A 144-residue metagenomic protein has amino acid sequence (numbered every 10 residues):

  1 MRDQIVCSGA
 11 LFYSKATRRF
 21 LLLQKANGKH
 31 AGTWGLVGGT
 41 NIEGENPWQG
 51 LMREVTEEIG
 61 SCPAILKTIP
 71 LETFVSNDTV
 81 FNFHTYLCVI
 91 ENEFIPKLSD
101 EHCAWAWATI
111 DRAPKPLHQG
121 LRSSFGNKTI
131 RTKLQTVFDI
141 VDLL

Functional and structural regions predicted by a protein language model:
M1-L21: Conserved N-terminal beta-strand and adjoining loop/helix that marks the start of the Nudix/MutT-like hydrolase domain
I5-G9, V80-T85, H102: Short hydrophobic/aromatic beta-strand or adjacent loop that forms the aromatic wall/cage of a ligand/substrate-binding
F12, T85-V89, T109: Short, well-ordered beta-strand micro-motif
T17-E57, S61: Conserved Nudix-box catalytic region and its N-terminal flanking loop in Nudix hydrolases and closely related
R18, E93-P96: Short helix-loop capping/hinge motifs at secondary-structure junctions, enriched in acidic/polar residues
K29-T33, T79, I95-L144: Nudix hydrolase/Nudix homology domain
N41, F74, I90, H102 (+1 more regions): Hydrophobic pocket-lining residues within nucleotide cofactor-binding pockets
G60-F94: Active-site segment of metal-dependent pyrophosphate-handling enzymes, primarily the Nudix hydrolase catalytic core
